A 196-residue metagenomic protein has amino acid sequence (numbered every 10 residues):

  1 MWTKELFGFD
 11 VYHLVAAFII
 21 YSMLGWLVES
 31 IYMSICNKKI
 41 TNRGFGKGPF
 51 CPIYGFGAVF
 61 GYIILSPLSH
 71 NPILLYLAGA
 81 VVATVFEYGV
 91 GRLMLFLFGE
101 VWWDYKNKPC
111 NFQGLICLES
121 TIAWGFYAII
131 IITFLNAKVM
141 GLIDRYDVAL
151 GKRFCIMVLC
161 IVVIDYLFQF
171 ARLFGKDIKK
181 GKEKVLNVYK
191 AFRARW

Functional and structural regions predicted by a protein language model:
M1-W196: Aromatic-rich, lipid-facing transmembrane alpha helices and their immediate juxtamembrane interface loops in integral
